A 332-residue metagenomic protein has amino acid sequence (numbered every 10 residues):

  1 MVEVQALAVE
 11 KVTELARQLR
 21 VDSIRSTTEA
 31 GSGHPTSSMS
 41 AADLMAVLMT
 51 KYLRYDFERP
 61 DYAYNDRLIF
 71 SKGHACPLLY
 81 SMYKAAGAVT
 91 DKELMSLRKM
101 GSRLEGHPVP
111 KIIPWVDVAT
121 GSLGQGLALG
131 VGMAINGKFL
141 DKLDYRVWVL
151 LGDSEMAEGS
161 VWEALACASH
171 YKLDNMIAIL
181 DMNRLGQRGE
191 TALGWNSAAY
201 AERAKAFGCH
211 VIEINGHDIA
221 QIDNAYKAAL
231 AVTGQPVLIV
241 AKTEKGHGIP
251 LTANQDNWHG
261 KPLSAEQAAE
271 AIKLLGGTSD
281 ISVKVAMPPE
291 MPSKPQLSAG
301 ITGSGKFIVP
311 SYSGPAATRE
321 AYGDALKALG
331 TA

Functional and structural regions predicted by a protein language model:
M1-W148, D280-A332: Thiamine diphosphate
Y55-D61, N65-R67, G106-S282, M287-E290: Glycine-rich ThDP/TPP pyrophosphate-binding loop and its adjacent helix/strand module within ThDP-dependent enzymes
